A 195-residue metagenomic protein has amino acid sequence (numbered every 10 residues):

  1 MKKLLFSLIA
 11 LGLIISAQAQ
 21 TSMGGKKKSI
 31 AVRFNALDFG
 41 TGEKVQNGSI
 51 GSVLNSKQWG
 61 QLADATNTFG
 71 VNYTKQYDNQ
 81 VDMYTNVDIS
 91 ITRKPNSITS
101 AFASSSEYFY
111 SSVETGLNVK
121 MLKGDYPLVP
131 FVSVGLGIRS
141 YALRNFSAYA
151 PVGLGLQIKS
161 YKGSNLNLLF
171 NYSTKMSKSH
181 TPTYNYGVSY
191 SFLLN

Functional and structural regions predicted by a protein language model:
M1-G25: Bacterial Sec-dependent N-terminal signal peptides
A19-K75, N195: Short glycine/proline- and aromatic-enriched beta-strand/turn motifs that initiate or cap beta-hairpins
S29-A36, E114-L117, P182-N195: Outer-membrane beta-barrel "beta-signal"
V32-T41, T85-I89, V132-I138, L154-L156 (+2 more regions): Transmembrane beta-barrel strands of outer-membrane/channel proteins
G42-Q46, P95-T99, A103, H180: Outer-membrane beta-barrel and related beta-rich outer-membrane complex signature in Gram-negative bacteria
G51-K57, I98-S100, G137-I138, N171-Y172: Extracytoplasmic loops and strand-loop junctions of Gram-negative outer membrane beta-barrel proteins
Q61-D64, S140-S147, M176-T183: Solvent-exposed loop/turn segments connecting transmembrane beta-strands in outer-membrane beta-barrel proteins
N67, N72-A150, S160-K162, F192-N195: Gram-negative (and chloroplast) outer-membrane scaffold detector with strong preference for beta-barrel transmembrane
